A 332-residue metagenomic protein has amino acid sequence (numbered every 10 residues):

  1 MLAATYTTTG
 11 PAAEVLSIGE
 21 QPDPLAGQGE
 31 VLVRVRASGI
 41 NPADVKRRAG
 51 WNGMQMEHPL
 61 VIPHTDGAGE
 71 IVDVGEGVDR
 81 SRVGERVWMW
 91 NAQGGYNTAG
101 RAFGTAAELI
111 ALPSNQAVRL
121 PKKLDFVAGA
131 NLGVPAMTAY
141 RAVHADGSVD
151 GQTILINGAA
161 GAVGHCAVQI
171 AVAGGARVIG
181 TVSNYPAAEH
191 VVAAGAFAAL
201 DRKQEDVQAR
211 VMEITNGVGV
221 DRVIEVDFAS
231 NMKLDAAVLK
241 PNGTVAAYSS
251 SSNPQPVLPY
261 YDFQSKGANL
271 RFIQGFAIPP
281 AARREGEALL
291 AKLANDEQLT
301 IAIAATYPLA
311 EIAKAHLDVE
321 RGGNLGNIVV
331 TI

Functional and structural regions predicted by a protein language model:
M1, A281-I332: C-terminal hydrophobic helical "lid"/dimerization subdomain of Rossmann-like NAD(P)H-dependent oxidoreductases
P22-I40, W51-Q93: Glycine-rich beta-strand-centered segment in the early N-terminal region that forms part of a ligand/cofactor-binding
R80, W90-G158: NAD(P)H dinucleotide-binding glycine-rich loop of Rossmann-like/cofactor-binding domains, especially the beta1-alpha1
R86, T153, R177, G243-T244 (+1 more regions): Short glycine-centered segments of the SAM/dcSAM-binding site in methyltransferase folds
W88, V223-I224: N-terminal Rossmann-like NAD(P) cofactor-binding module of classical short-chain dehydrogenase/reductase
G95, V182, S230-Q298, I332: Glycine-rich phosphate-binding loop and adjacent beta-alpha segment of Rossmann(oid) nucleotide-cofactor-binding
A130-Q204: Mid-domain Rossmann-like dinucleotide-binding core that forms the NAD(H)/NADP(H) cofactor-binding site
V207-G217: Short amphipathic alpha-helix with an adjacent loop that forms part of the alpha/beta core around
